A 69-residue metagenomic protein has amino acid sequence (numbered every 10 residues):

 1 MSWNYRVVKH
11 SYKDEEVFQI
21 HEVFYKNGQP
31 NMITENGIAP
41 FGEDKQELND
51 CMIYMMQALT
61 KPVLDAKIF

Functional and structural regions predicted by a protein language model:
M1-E22, K26-G28: Short N-terminal "domain-start" leader segments that mark the transition from disordered tails or signal peptides into
M1-S2, A39-P40, K45-F69: Low-complexity intrinsically disordered segments
Q29-T34: Surface-exposed loop/edge segments in extracytoplasmic proteins
